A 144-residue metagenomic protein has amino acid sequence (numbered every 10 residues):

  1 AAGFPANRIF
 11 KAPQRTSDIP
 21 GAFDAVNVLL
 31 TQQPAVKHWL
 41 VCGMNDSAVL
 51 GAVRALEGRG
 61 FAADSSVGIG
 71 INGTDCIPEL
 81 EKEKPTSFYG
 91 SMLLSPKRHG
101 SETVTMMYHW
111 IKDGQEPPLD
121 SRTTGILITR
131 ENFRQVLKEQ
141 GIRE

Functional and structural regions predicted by a protein language model:
A1, A25-L30, L50-E57, Y108: Short, well-ordered amphipathic alpha-helices
A1-A25, C42-A48, I71-D75, L93-E102: Hinge/beta->alpha junction and helix N-cap segments in small-molecule ligand-binding domains
A1-N7, Q33-A35, E57-D64: Short helix-capping segments at alpha-helix termini
P20-V36: Short, well-structured alpha-helical segments in soluble
L30-Q33, S87-L93, K112-E116: A polyampholytic, Gly/Pro-enriched intrinsically disordered region
C42-Y89, L127-T129: Venus flytrap/periplasmic-binding-protein-like
L94-E144: Hinge/cleft segment of the Venus flytrap/periplasmic-binding protein
